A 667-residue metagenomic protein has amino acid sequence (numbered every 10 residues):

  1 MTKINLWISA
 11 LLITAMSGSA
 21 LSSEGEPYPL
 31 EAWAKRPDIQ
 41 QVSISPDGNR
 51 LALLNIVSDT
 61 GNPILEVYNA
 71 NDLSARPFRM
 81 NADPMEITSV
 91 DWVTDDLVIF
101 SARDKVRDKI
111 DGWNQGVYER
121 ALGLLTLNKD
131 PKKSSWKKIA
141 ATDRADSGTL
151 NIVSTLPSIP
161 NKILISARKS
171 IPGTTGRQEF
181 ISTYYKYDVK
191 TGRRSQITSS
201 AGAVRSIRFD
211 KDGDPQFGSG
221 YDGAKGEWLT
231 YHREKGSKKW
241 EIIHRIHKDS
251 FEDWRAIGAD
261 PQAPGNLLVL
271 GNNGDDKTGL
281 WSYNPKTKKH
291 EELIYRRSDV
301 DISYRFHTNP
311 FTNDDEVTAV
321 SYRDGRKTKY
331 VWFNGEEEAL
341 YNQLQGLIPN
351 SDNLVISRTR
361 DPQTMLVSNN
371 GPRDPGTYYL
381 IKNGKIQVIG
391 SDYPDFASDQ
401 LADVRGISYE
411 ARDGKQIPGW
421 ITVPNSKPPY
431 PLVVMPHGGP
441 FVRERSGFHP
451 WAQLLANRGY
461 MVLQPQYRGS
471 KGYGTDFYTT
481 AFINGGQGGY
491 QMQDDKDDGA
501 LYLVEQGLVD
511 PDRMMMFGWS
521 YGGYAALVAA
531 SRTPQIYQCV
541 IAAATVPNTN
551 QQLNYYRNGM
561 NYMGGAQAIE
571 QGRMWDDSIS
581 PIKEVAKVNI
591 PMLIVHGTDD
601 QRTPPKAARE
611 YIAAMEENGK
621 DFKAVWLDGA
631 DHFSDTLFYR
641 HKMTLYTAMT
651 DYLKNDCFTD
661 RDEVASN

Functional and structural regions predicted by a protein language model:
M1-I8: Bacterial N-terminal signal peptides that target proteins for export
A10-A15, A20-T364, P372-R373: Beta-propeller folds
R193, K385, M461, D621-K623: Conserved beta-strand segments of alpha/beta enzyme cores
S206-R208, K329-N425, G447-Q453, N457-R458: Non-catalytic accessory segments flanking enzyme active sites
N370, M435-G439, G597: Glycine-rich His-Gly loop
F396-Q506, D510-D512, W519, N554: Cap/lid segment of the alpha/beta-hydrolase catalytic domain
Y467-N667: Active-site-proximal cap/loop segments of hydrolase catalytic domains
